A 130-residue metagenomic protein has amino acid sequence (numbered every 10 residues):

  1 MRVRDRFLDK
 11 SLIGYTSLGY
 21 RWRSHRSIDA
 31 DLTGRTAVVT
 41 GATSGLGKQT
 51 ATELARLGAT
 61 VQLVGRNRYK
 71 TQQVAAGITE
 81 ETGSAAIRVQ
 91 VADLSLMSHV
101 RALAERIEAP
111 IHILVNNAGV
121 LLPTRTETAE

Functional and structural regions predicted by a protein language model:
M1-V38: Non-catalytic terminal and boundary segments that flank Rossmann-like NAD(P)-dependent oxidoreductase
S24-R68: Canonical Rossmann dinucleotide-binding motif of NAD(H)/NADP(H)-dependent dehydrogenases/reductases, specifically
T36-V39, P110, L114-V115: Conserved hydrophobic beta-strands of the Rossmann-like cofactor-binding core in SDR/related NAD(P)H-dependent
R68, V89-E105: The beta1-alpha1 cofactor-binding region of Rossmann-like NAD(H)/NADP(H)-dependent oxidoreductases
T71: Short alpha-helix immediately C-terminal to the canonical SAM-binding loop
V74-T82: Short, conserved SAM-binding/catalytic segment of Class I S-adenosyl-L-methionine-dependent methyltransferases
A118-P123: Conserved NAD(P)H cofactor-binding loop of Rossmann-fold oxidoreductase domains
R125-T128: Substrate-binding pocket helix/loop in short-chain dehydrogenase/reductase
